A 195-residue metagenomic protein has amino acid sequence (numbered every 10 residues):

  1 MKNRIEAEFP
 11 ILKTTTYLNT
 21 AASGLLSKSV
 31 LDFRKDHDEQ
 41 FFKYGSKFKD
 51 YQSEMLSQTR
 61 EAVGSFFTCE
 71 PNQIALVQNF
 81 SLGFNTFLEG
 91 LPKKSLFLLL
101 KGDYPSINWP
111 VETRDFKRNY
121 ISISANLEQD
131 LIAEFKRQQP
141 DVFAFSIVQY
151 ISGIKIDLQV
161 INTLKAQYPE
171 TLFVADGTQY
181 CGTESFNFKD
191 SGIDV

Functional and structural regions predicted by a protein language model:
M1-V195: Pyridoxal 5′-phosphate
